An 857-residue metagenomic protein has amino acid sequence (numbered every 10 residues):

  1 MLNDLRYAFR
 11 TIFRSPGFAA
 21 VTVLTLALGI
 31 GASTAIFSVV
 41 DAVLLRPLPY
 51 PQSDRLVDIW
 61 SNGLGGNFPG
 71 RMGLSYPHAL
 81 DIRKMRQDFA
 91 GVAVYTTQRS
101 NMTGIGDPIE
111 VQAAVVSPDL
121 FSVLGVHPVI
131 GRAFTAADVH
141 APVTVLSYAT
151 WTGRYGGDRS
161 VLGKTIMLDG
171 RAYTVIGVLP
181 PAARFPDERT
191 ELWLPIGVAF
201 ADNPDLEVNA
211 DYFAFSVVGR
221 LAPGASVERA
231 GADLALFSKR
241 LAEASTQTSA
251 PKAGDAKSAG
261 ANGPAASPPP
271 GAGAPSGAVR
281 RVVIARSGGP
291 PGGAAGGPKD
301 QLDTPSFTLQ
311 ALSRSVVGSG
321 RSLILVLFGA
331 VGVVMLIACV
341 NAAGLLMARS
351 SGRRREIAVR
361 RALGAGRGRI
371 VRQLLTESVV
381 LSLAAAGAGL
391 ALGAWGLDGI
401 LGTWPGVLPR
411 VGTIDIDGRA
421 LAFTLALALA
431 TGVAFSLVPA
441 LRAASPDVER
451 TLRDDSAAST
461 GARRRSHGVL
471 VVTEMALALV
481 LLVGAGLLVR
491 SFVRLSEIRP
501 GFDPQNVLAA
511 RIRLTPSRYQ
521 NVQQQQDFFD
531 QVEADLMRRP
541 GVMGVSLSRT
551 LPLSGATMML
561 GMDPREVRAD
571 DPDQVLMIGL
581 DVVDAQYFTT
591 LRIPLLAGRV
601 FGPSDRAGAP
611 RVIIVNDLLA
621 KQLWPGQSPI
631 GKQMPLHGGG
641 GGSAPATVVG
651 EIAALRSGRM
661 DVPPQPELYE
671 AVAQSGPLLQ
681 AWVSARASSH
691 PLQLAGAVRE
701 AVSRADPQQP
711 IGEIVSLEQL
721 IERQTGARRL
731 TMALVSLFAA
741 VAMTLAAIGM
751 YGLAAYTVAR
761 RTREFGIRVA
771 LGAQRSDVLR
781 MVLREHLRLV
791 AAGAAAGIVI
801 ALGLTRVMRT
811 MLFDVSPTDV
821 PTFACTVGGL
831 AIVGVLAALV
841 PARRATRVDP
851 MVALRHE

Functional and structural regions predicted by a protein language model:
M1-A19, L312-V317, L345-R372, T376 (+2 more regions): Alpha-helical transmembrane segments of integral membrane proteins
M1-V21, Y50-P51, D107-P108, K239-V333 (+9 more regions): Membrane-helix entry/capping segments
G17-V43, P47, I337-V340, S382-A386 (+3 more regions): Short, strongly hydrophobic transmembrane alpha-helices
L28-V57, S61, M347, G396-G406 (+5 more regions): Alpha-helical transmembrane segments
I36-V39, A343, V379-V448, L487-S491 (+1 more regions): Small-residue-rich transmembrane alpha-helices
L48-R99, F213-S216, I284, Q310 (+1 more regions): Membrane-proximal extracellular/periplasmic loop immediately following the first transmembrane helix
R99, Q112-A133, P142-S322, D398-G399 (+2 more regions): Mid-to-C-terminal secondary-structure elements that act as membrane-proximal/extracytoplasmic interface segments
V340-S382, I748-L787, A794, V807 (+2 more regions): Interfacial "coupling" helices/loops that link adjacent transmembrane helices in transporter permeases
